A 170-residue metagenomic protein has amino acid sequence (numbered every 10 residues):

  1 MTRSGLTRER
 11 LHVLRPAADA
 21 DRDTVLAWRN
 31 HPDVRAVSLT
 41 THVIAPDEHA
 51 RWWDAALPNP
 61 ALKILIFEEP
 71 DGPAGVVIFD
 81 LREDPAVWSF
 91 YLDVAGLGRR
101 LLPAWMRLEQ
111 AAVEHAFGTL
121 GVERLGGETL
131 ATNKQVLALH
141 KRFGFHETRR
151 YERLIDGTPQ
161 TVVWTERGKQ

Functional and structural regions predicted by a protein language model:
M1-V43, D47: A short, well-structured alpha-helix characteristic of acyl/acetyltransferase catalytic modules
T24, E48-R51, R107, A111-A112: Alpha-helical elements of Rossmann-like donor-binding domains used by nucleotide-donor carbohydrate transfer enzymes
H42-L97: Acetyl-CoA-dependent GNAT
W88-F90, G127, T165: A structural signal for short, well-ordered beta-strand segments
R100-H115, A138-R142: Conserved acetyl-CoA-binding loop-helix of GNAT-fold acetyltransferases
G118-T129: Conserved GNAT acetyl-CoA-binding A-motif
E128, H146-V162: Conserved catalytic-core motifs of GNAT/GCN5-like acyltransferases
A131-R149: Conserved active-site alpha-helix within GNAT-family acetyltransferase domains
